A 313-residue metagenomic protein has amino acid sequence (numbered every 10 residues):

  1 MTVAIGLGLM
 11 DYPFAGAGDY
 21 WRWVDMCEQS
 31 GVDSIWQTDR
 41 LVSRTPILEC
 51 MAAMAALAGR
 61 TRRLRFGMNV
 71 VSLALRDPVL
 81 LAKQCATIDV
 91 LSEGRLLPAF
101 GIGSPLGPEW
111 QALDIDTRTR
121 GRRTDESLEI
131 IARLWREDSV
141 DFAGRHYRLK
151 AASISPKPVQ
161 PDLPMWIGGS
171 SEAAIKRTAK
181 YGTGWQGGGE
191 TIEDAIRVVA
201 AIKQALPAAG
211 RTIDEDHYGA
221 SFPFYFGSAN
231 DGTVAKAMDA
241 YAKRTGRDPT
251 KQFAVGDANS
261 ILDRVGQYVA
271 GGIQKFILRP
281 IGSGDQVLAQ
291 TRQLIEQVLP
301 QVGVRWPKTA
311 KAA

Functional and structural regions predicted by a protein language model:
M1-A313: Active-site-adjacent structural elements that line small-molecule/cofactor binding pockets in enzymes
